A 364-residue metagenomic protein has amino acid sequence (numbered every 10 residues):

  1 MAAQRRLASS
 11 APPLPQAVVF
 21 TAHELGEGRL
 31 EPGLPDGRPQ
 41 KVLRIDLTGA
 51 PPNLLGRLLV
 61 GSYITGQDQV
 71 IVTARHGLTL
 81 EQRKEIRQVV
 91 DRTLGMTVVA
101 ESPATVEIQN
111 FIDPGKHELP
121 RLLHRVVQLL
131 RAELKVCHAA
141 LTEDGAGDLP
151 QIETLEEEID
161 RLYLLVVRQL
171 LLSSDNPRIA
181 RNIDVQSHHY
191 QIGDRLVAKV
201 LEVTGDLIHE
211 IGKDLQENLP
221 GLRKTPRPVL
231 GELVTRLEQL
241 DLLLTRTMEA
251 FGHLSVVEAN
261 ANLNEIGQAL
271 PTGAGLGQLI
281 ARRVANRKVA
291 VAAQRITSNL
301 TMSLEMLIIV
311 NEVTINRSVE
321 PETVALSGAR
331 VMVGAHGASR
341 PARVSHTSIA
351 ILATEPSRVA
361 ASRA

Functional and structural regions predicted by a protein language model:
A2-G337, V344, I349-I351: Cytosolic, long alpha-helical scaffolding segments
I351-R363: Short, intrinsically disordered C-terminal tails of secreted or membrane-associated proteins
